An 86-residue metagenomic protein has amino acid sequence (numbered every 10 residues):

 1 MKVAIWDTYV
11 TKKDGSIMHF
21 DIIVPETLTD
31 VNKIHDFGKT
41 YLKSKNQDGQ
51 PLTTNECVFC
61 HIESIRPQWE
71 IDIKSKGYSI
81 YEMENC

Functional and structural regions predicted by a protein language model:
M1-K33: Intrinsic disorder/low-complexity detector
F37-C86: Acidic, low-complexity intrinsically disordered segments
